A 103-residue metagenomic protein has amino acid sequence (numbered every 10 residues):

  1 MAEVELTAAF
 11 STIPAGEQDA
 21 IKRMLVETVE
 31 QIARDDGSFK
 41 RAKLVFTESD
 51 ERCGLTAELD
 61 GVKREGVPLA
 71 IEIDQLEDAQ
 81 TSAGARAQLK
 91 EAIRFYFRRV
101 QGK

Functional and structural regions predicted by a protein language model:
M1-L44: Negatively charged, low-complexity tracts enriched in Asp/Glu with abundant Ser/Thr
A2-T12, G54-A87: Intrinsically disordered, low-complexity regulatory segments enriched in Ser/Thr/Pro and charged residues
I13, A42, S49, R98-V100: Generic signature of intrinsically disordered, low-complexity segments enriched in small/polar residues
K22, K40-K43, K63, K90 (+1 more regions): Context-gated lysine
V29-G66: Amphipathic alpha-helical interaction modules
V29-R34, G66-I71, A83-G84, F95-F97: Glycine-rich loops and low-complexity Gly/Arg-rich segments that provide flexible linkers or classic glycine-based
D78-K103: C-terminal/domain-edge helix-coil "capping" segments
